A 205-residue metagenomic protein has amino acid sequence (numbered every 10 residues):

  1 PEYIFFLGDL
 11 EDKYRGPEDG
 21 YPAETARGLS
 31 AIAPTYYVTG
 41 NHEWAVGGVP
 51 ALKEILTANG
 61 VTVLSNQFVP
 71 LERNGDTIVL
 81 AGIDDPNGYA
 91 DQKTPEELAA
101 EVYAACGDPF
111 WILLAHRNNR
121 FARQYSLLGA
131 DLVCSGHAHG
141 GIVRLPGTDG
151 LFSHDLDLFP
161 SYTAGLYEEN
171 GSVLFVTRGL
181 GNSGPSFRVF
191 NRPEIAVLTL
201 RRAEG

Functional and structural regions predicted by a protein language model:
P1-T62: Membrane-embedded segments
Y3-D9, P34-N41, L64-Q67, I112-A115 (+2 more regions): Active-site neighborhood of phospho(di)ester-bond hydrolases with catalytic His/Asp-centered motifs
L10-G20, W44-P50, N87-T94, G147-F159 (+1 more regions): Acidic/histidine-rich helix-loop elements that form or flank divalent-metal/phosphate-binding sites at the catalytic
L10-K13, N41-A45, V69-L71, D85-Y89 (+3 more regions): Solvent-exposed loop/turn segments at secondary-structure junctions within structured extracellular/periplasmic domains
A26-I32, A104-C106, S126-L128: Short, conserved loop/helix-junction motifs that constitute active-site signature segments in enzyme catalytic cores
E54, A58-V61, Q67, R73-A115 (+2 more regions): Binuclear metal-dependent hydrolase catalytic cores centered on His/Asp/Glu-rich metal-binding motifs
N118-T199: Conserved beta-sheet core of the metallophosphoesterase superfamily
R201-G205: Generic C-terminal helix-cap and adjacent flexible tail
